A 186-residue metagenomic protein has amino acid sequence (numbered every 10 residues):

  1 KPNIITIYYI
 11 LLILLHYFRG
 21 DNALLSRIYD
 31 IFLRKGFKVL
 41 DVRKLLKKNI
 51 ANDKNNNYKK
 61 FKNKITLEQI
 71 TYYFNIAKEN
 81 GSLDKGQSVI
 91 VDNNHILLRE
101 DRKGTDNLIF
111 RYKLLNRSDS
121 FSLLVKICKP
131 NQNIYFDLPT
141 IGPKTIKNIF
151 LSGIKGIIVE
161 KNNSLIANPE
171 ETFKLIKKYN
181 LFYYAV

Functional and structural regions predicted by a protein language model:
K1-Y9, Y17-I28, F32-F150, N163: Conserved mixed alpha/beta catalytic, RNA-binding, or beta-rich assembly cores of soluble enzyme, regulatory
K147-V186: C-terminal binding/interaction regions
